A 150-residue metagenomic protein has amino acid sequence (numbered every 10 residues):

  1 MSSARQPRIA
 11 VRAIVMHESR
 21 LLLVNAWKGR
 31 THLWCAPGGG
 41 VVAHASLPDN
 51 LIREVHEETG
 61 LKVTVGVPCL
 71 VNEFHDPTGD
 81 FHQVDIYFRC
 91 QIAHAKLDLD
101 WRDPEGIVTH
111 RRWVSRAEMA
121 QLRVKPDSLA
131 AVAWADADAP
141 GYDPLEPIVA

Functional and structural regions predicted by a protein language model:
M1-L21, V71, R89: Conserved N-terminal beta-strand and adjoining loop/helix that marks the start of the Nudix/MutT-like hydrolase domain
S3-P7, L33, T78-V84, D103-V108: A generic structural micro-feature
R8, M16, A36, V63 (+1 more regions): Short connector loops at helix/strand junctions that flank enzyme active sites, especially segments positioning acidic
H17-E57, L61: Conserved Nudix-box catalytic region and its N-terminal flanking loop in Nudix hydrolases and closely related
E18-R20, W27, Q91-K96, R116-E118: Short loop segments at secondary-structure junctions
T31-W34, D103-A150: Nudix hydrolase/Nudix homology domain
K62-L70: A short coil-to-beta-strand element that immediately follows conserved catalytic motifs
F74-D98, R112, A133-A135: Active-site-adjacent beta-strand/loop module that shapes the phosphate/pyrophosphate-binding cleft
